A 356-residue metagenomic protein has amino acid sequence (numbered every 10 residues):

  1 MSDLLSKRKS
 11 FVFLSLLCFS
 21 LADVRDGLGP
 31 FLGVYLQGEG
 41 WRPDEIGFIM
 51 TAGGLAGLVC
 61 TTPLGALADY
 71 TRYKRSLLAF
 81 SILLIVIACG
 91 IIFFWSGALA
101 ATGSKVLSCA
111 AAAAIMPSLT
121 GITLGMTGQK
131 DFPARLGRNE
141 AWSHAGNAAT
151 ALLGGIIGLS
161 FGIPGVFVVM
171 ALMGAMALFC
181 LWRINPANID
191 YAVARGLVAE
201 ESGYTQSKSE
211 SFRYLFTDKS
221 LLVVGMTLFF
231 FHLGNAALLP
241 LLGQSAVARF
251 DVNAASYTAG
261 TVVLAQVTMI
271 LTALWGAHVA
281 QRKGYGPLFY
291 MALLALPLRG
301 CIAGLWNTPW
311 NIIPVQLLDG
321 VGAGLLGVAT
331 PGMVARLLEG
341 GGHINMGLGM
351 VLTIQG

Functional and structural regions predicted by a protein language model:
M1-R8, N188-V224: Juxtamembrane intracellular "pre-TM" segments in multi-pass secondary transporters
L4-G54, L222-V223, T227, H232-R249: Helix-loop boundary and gating motifs at the non-cytosolic
F19, L99-A114, N311-L325: Hydrophobic core of transmembrane alpha-helices in multi-pass small-molecule transporters, especially MFS/SLC-type
C60-Y73, T272-G284: Helix-to-loop junctions at the C-terminal end of transmembrane segments in multipass secondary transporters
S76-G90, P287-C301: Structural signature of the two symmetry-related core transmembrane helices
V106-A145: Cytoplasmic helix-loop-helix junction between adjacent transmembrane helices in 12-TM secondary transporters
V166-W182: Symmetry-related core transmembrane helices of the 12-TM Major Facilitator Superfamily/SLC fold
H343-G356: A late C-terminal transmembrane helix in Major Facilitator Superfamily
